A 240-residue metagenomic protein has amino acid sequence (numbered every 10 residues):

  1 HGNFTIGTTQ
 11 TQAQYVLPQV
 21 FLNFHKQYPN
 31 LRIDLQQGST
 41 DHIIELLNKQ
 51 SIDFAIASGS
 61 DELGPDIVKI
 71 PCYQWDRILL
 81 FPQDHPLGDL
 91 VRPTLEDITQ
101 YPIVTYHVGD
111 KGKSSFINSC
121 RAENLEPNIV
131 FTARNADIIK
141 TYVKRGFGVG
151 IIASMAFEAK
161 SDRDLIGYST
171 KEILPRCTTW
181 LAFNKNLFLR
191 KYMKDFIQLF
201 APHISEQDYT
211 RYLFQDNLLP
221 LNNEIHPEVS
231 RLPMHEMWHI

Functional and structural regions predicted by a protein language model:
G2-L63, T132-A133: Central regulatory/effector-binding core of bacterial HTH transcription factors
N3-G7, A55, L80, V104 (+2 more regions): Short, well-ordered beta-strand segments
T5-G7, R77, P93-G112, I204: Short loop->beta-strand "edge-of-pocket" segments that line small-molecule binding or catalytic clefts across diverse
S39-I52, S58, G109-I166, N223-I240: Hydrophobic hinge/microswitch elements
G64-W75, L90, D137-N186: Beta-alpha-beta core module
D66-I103: Flexible hinge/capping segments at coil-to-helix
L87-G88, P102-E123, L189-Q198, H203-Q215: Secondary-structure junction motif
S154-D162, E172-I240: C-terminal effector-binding regulatory domain of bacterial HTH transcription factors
